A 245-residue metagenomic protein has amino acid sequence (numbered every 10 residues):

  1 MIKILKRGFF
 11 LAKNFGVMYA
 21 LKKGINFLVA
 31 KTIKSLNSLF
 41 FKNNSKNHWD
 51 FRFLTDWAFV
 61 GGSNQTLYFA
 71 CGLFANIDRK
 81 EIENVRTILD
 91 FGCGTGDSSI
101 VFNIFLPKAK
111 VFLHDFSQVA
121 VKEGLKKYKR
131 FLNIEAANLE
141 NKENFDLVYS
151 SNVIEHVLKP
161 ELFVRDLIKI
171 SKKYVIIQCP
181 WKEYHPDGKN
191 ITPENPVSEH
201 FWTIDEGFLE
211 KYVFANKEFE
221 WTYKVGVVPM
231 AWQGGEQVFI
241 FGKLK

Functional and structural regions predicted by a protein language model:
I2-K142, S151, V164, T192-F208 (+1 more regions): Conserved N-terminal segment of class I S-adenosyl-L-methionine
R86, D146, K173: Conserved acidic residues
K108-A109, S171-K173: A short helix->loop->beta-strand "cap" motif at the edges of active sites that frequently abuts
Y149-L158: A short SAM/SAH-binding and catalytic strip from SAM-dependent methyltransferases
V157-D166: A short, conserved alpha-helix within the catalytic core of class I
K173-W181: Conserved beta-strand signature within the Rossmann-like core of class I S-adenosyl-L-methionine
Y184-G188: Short acidic/His/Gly/Ser-rich catalytic and metal-binding motifs that mark active-site loops of diverse hydrolases
